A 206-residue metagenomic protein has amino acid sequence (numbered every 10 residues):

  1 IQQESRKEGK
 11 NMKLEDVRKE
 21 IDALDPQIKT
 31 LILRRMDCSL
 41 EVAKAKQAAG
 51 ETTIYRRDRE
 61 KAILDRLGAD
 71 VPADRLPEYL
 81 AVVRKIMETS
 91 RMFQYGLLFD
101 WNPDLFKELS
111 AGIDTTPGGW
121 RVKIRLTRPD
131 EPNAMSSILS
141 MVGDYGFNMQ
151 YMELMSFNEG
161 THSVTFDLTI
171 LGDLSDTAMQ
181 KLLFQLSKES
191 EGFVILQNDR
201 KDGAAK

Functional and structural regions predicted by a protein language model:
I1-N11: Short, Lys/Arg-enriched N-terminal segments with co-localized hydrophobic residues within the first ~10-30 amino acids
M12-D16: Short, charged/polar, low-complexity loop and linker segments that flank or interrupt alpha-helical bundles
V17, I21-L24, I28-L31, C38: Amphipathic alpha-helical coiled-coil segments
E51-R57: A charged helix-plus-loop insertion that forms the helical arch/lid used to bind and gate nucleic-acid substrates
R57-F99: Long, charge-enriched, surface-exposed interaction segments in small proteins/subunits
L97-K206: A conserved regulatory-domain signal marking ACT and ACT-like small-molecule sensing domains and adjacent regulatory
